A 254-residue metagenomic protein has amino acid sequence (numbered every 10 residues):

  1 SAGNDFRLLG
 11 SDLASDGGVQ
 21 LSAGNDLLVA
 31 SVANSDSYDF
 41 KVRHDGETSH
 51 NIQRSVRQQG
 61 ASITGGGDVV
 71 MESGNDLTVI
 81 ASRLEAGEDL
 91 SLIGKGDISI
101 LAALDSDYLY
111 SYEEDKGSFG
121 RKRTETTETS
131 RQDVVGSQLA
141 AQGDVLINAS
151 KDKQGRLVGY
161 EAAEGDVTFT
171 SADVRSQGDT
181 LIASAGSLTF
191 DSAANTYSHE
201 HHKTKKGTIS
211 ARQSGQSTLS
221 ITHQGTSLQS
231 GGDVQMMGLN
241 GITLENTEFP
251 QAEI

Functional and structural regions predicted by a protein language model:
S1-I254: Binding/recognition "hotspot" determinant
